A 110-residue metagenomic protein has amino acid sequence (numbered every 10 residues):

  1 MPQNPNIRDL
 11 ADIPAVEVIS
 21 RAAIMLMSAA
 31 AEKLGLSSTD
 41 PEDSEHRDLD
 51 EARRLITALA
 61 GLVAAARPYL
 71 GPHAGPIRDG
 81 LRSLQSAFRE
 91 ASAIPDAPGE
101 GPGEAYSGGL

Functional and structural regions predicted by a protein language model:
M1-T57, P72, P76-L110: N-terminal intrinsically disordered, cationic/polar leader segments that include organellar targeting peptides
L62-P76: Short, solvent-exposed, charged loop/turn and helix-capping segments that join or cap alpha-helices on peripheral
